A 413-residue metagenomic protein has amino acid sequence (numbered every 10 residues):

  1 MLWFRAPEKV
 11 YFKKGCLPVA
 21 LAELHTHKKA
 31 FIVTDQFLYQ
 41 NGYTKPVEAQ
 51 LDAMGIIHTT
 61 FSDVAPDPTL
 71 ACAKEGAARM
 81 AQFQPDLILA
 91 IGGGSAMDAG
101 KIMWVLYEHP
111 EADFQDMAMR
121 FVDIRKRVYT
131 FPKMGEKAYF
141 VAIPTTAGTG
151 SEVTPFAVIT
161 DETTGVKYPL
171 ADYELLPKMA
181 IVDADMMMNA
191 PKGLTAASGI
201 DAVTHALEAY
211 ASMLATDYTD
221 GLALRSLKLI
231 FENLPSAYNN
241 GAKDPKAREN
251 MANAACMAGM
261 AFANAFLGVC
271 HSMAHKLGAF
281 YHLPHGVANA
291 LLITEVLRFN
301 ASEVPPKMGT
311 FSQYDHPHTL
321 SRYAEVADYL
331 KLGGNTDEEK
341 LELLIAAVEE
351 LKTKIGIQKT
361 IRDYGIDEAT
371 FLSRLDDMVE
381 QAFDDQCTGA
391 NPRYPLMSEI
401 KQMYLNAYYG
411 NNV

Functional and structural regions predicted by a protein language model:
M1-L87, I361-R362: ATP/NTP phosphate-donor binding region
A71-D185: Glycine/threonine-rich beta-strand-loop-alpha-helix active-site module that forms ligand/phosphate-binding
G148, C256-N289, D384-A390: Glycine-rich phosphate/pyrophosphate-binding beta-alpha loops
V153-A265: Carboxylate- and glycine-rich phosphate/diphosphate-binding segment that chelates Mg2+/Mn2+
L214-L222, Y238-N250, A265-C270, M308 (+3 more regions): Flexible, glycine/charged-enriched surface loops at secondary-structure junctions
F280, V287-T370, V413: Gly/Pro-rich interdomain helix-loop hinge
T370-V413: Short, amphipathic C-terminal "tail helix"
